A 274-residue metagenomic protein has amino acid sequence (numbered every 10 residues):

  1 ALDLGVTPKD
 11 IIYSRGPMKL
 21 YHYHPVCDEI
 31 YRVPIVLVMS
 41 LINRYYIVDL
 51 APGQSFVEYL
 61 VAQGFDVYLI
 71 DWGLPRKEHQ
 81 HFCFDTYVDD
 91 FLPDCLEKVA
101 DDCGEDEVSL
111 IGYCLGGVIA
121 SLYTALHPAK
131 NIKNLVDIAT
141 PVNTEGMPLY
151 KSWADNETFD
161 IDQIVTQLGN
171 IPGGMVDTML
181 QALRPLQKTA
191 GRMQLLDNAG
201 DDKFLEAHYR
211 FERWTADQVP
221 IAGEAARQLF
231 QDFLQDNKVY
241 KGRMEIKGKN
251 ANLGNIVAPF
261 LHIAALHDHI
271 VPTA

Functional and structural regions predicted by a protein language model:
G5-R76: Short, surface-exposed "cap/lid" segments of acyl-processing enzymes
H81-D102: Alpha/beta-hydrolase active-site loop
D101, E105, A120-E224: Alpha/beta-hydrolase-fold enzymes
L110-G112, I138, I263: Short beta-strand immediately N-terminal to the catalytic nucleophile in serine-hydrolase-like folds
I111-G116, A120: Gly/Ala-rich beta-loop-alpha elbow adjacent to hydrolase catalytic centers
F233-N252: Active-site nucleophile elbow and catalytic-triad environment of alpha/beta-hydrolase enzymes
I256, H262-A264, D268: Short beta-strand/loop motif that positions the catalytic acidic residue of the alpha/beta-hydrolase fold
H269-A274: Conserved alpha/beta-hydrolase "acid-adjacent" motif
